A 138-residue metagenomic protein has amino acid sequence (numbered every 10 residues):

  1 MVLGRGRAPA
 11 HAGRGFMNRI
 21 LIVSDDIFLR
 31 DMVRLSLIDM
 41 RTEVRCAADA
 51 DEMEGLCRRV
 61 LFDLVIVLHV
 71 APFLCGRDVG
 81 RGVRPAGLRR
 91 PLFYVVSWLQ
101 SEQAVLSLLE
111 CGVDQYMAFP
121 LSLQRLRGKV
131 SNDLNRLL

Functional and structural regions predicted by a protein language model:
S24: Conserved acidic carboxylate
I27-R45, C111: Two-component/phosphorelay signaling modules centered on CheY-like receiver
C46-L64: Acidic, metal-coordinating helix/loop segments flanking the phosphotransfer/catalytic sites of two-component signaling
I66-R84, R89: Conserved phosphotransfer microenvironments
D78, L99-Q115: Alpha4 helix (beta4-alpha4-beta5 surface) of REC/receiver domains from two-component response regulators
R90-E102: A short, hydrophobic beta-strand element within the central beta-sheet of small alpha/beta folds
L121-V130: C-terminal output helix
S131-L138: The C-terminal output helix
